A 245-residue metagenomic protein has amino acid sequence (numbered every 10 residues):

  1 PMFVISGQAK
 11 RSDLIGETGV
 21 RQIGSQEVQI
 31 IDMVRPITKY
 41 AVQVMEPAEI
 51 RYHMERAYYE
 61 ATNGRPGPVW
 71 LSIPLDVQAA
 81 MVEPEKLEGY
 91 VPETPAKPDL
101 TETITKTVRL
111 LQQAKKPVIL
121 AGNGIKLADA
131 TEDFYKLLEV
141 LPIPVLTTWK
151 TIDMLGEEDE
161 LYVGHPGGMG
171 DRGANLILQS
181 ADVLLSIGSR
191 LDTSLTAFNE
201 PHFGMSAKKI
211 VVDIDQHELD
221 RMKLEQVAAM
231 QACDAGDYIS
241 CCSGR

Functional and structural regions predicted by a protein language model:
P1-G244: N-terminal alpha/beta PP-like core and its mobile active-site loop of ThDP/TPP-dependent enzymes
